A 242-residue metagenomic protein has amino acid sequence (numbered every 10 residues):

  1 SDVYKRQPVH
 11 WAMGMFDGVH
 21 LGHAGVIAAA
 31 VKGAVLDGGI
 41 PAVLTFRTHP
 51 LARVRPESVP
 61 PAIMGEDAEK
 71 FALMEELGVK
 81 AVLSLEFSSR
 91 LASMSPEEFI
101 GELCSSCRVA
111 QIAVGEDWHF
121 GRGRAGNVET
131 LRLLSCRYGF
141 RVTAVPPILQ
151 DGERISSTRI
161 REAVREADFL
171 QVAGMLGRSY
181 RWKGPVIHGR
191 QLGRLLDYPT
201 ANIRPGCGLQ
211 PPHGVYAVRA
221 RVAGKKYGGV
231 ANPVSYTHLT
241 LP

Functional and structural regions predicted by a protein language model:
D2-Q7, T237-P242: Conserved small/polar residues in nucleotide/adenosyl-binding loops
R6-E66: N-terminal catalytic cores of NTP/NDP-binding nucleotidyl/phosphoryl-transfer enzymes
H20, M74, I112, V172 (+1 more regions): Residue-level signal for inorganic ion chemistry
A30, L131, T237: Aromatic/hydrophobic pocket-lining residues that form π-stacking "cages" and hydrophobic walls in ligand
I40-P56, P61-S105: Active-site-proximal cofactor/substrate-binding loop regions of enzyme domains
R90-P199: Classical nucleotidyltransferase
G189-L239: Phosphate/ribose-recognition catalytic cores of enzymes acting on nucleotide-derived substrates
